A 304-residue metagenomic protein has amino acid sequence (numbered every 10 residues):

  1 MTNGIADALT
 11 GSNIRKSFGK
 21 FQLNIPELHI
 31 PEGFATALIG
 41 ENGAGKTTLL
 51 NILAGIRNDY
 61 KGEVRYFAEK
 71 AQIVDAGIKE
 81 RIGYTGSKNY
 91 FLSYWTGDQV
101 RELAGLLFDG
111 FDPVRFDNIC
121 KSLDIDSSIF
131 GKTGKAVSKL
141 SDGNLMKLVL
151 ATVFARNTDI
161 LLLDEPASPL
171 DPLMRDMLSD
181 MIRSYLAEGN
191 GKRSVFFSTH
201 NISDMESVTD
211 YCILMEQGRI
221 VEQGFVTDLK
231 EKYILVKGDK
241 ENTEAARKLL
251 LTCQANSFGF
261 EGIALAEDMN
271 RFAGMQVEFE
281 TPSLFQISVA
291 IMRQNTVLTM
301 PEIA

Functional and structural regions predicted by a protein language model:
M1-E27, E32-F34: A short, flexible loop at the N-terminus of ABC-type nucleotide-binding domains that lies
I39-E41: The feature captures the beta-strand-to-loop junction immediately N-terminal to the Walker
A54: Helix-to-loop junction immediately C-terminal to a conserved catalytic motif
G62-I78: Conserved ABC transporter NBD signature motif
G86-L148: ABC-family P-loop ATPase nucleotide-binding domains
L161-E165: Catalytic Walker B motif of ABC-type/P-loop ATPase nucleotide-binding domains
L251-A304: C-terminal coupling/interaction segments
